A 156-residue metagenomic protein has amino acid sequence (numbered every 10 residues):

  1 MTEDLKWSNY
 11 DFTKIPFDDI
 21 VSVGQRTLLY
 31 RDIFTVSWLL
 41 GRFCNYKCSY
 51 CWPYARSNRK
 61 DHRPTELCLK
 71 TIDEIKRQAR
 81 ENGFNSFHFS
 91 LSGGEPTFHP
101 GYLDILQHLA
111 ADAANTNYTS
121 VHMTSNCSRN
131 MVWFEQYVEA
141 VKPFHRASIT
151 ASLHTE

Functional and structural regions predicted by a protein language model:
M1-S37, E81-F84: N-terminal [4Fe-4S]-dependent radical SAM core
L5-Y10, R42, Y46, K70-E74 (+1 more regions): Short low-complexity stretches enriched in small and charged residues
T27-K70: Canonical Radical SAM [4Fe-4S] cluster-binding loop centered on the CxxxCxxC motif and its immediate flanking residues
L28, D32, V36, G94-T97 (+2 more regions): Conserved aromatic-histidine-acidic binding/catalytic patches
L39-F43, Y50-Y54, L91-G94, T150-E156: Short loop/turn segments at strand-loop or loop-helix junctions that form parts of catalytic or ligand-binding pockets
R56-L67, G94-P100, H154-E156: Conserved non-cysteine loop/helix-boundary elements of the Radical SAM core domain that shape
I72-S90, H99-E156: Radical SAM/AdoMet-radical enzyme domain recognition
